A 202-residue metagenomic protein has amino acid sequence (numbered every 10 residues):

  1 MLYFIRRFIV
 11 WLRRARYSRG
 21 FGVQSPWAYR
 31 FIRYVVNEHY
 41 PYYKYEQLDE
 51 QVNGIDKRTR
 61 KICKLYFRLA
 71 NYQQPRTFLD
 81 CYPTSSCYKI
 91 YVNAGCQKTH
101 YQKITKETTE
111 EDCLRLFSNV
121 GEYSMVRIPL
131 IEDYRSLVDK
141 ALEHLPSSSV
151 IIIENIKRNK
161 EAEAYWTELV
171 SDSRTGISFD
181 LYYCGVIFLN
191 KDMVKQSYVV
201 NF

Functional and structural regions predicted by a protein language model:
M1-S147, K157-F202: A short alpha-helical cap/connector motif
